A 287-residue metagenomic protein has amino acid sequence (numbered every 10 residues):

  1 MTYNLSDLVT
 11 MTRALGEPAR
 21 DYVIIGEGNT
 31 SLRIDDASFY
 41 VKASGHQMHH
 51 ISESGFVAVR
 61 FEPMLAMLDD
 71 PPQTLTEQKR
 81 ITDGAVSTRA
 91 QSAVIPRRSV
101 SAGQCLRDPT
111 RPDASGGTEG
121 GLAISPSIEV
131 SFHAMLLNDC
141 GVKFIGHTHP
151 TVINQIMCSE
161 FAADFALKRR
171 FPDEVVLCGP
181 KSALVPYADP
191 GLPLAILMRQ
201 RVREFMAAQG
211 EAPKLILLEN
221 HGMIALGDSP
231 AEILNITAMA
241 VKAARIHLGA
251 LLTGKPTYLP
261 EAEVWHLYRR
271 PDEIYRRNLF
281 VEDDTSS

Functional and structural regions predicted by a protein language model:
M1-S101, C105, R111-S287: Glycine-rich flexible loops
